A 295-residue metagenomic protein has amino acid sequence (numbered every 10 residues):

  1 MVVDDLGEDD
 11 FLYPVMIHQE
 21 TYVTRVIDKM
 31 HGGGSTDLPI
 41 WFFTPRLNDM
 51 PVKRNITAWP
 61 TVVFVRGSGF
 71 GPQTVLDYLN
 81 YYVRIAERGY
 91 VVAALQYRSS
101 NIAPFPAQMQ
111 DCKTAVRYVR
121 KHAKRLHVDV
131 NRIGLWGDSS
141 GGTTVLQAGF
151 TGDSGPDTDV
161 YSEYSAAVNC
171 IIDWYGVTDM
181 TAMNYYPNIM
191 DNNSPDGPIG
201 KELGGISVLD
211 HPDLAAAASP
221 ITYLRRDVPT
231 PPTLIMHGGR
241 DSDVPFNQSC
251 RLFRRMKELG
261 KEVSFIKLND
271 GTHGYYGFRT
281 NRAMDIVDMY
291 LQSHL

Functional and structural regions predicted by a protein language model:
M1-L295: Alpha/beta-hydrolase superfamily serine-hydrolase fold, recognizing
